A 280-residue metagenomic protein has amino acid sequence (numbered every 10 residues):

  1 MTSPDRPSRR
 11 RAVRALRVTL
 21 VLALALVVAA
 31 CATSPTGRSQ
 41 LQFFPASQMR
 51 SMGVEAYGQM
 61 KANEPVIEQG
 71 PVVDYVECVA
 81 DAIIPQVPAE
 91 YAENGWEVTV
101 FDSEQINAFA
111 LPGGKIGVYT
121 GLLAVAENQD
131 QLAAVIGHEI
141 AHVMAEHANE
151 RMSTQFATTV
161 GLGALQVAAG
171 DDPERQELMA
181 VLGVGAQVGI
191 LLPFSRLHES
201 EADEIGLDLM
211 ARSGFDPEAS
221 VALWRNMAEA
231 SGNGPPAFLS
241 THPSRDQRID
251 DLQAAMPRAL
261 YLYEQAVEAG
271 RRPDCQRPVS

Functional and structural regions predicted by a protein language model:
P4, R9, V18, C31-S280: A Zn2+-metalloprotease active-site environment signal
V13-R14: N-terminal Sec-pathway targeting helices
T19-A29: Bacterial N-terminal signal peptides
